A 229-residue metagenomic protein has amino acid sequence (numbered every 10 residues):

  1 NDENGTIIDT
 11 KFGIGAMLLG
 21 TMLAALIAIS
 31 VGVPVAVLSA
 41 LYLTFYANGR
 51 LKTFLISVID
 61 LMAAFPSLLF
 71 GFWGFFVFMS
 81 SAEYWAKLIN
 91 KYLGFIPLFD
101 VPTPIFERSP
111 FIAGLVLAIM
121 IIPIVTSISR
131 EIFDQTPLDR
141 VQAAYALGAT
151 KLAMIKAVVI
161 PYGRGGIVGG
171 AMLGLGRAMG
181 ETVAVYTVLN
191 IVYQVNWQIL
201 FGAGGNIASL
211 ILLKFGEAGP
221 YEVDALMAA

Functional and structural regions predicted by a protein language model:
N1-A28, N48, D100-T103, L213-D224: Periplasmic/extracellular loop-to-transmembrane helix junction in inner-membrane transport proteins
N1-G15, G71-I119: Membrane-interfacial helix termini and adjacent extracytoplasmic/periplasmic loops of multi-pass transporters
M17, T21, S57-D60, A64 (+2 more regions): Residue-level signal for discrete positions within transmembrane alpha-helices of multi-pass small-molecule
A28-I59, F72: Transmembrane-helix boundary motif in ABC transporter permease subunits
G32-V35, I59-S67, P104-R130, P161-Y162 (+1 more regions): Faces of alpha-helical transmembrane segments in polytopic inner-membrane proteins
F65, L69, V125-S129, T136 (+2 more regions): Transmembrane alpha-helices
R130-D134, L138, Y145, M172 (+1 more regions): C-terminal transmembrane helix and the adjacent membrane-cytosol boundary/short C-terminal tail of inner/organellar
R177-P220: Glycine-rich helix-loop "coupling/hinge" segments at transmembrane-helix boundaries in multipass transporters
